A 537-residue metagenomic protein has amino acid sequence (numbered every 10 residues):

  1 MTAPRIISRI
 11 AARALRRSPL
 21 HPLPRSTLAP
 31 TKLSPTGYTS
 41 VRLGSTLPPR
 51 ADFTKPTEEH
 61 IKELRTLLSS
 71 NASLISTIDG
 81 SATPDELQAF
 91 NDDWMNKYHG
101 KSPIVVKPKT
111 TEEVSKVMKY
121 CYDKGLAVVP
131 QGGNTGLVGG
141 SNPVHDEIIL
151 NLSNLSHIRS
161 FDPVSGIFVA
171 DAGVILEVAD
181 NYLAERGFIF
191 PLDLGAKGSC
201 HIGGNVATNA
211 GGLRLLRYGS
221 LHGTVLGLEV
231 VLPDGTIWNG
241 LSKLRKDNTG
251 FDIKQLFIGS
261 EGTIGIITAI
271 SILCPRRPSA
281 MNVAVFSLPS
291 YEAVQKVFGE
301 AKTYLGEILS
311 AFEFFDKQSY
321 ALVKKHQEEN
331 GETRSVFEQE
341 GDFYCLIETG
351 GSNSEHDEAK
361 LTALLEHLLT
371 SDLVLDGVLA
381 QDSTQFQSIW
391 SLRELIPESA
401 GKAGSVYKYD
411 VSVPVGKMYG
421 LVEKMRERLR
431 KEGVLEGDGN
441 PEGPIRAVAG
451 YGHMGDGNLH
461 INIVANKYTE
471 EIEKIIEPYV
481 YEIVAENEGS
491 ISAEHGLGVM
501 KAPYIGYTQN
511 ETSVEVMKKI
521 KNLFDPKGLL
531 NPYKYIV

Functional and structural regions predicted by a protein language model:
T2-V537: Noncatalytic alpha-helical scaffold of FAD-dependent oxidoreductases
